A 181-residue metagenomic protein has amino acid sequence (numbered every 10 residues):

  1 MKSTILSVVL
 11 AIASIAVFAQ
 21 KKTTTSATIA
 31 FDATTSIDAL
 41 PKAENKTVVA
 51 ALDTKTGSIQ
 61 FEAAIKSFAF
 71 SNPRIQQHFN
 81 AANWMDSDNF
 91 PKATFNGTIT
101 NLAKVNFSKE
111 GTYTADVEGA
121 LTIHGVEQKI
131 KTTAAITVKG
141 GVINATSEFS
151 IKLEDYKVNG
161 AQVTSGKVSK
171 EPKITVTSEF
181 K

Functional and structural regions predicted by a protein language model:
M1-T23: Bacterial Sec-dependent N-terminal signal peptides
Q20-K181: Low-complexity, acidic/polar, glycine-enriched regions of mature
